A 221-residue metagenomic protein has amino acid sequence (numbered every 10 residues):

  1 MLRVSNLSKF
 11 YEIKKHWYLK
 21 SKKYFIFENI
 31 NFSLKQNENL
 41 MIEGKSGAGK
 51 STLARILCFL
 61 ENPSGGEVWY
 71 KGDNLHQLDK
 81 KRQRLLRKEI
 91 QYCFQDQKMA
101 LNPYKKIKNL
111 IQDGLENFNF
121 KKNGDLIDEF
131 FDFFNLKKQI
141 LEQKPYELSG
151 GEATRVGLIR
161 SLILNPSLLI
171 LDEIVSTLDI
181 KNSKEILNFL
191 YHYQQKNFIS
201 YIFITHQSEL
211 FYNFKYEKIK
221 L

Functional and structural regions predicted by a protein language model:
L19-K20, L75-Q91, N117: ABC ATPase NBD coupling module
C58: Helix-to-loop junction immediately C-terminal to a conserved catalytic motif
G66-L75: Conserved ABC transporter NBD signature motif
D96, P103-N119: Q-loop/switch helix immediately C-terminal to the Walker
K144-L148, E152: Conserved ABC ATPase signature
G157-L158: Hydrophobic anchor residue at the start of the ABC signature
N165: Conserved catalytic motifs of ABC-family nucleotide-binding domains
